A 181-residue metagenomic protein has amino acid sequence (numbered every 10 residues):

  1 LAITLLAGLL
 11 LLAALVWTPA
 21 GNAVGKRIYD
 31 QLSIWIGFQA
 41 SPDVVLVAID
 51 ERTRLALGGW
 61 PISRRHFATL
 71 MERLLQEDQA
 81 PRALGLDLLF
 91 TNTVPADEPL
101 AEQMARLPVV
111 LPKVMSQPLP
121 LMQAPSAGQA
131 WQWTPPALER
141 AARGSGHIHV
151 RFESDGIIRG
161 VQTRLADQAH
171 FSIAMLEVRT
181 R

Functional and structural regions predicted by a protein language model:
L1-R181: Non-transmembrane functional regions of envelope-associated proteins
